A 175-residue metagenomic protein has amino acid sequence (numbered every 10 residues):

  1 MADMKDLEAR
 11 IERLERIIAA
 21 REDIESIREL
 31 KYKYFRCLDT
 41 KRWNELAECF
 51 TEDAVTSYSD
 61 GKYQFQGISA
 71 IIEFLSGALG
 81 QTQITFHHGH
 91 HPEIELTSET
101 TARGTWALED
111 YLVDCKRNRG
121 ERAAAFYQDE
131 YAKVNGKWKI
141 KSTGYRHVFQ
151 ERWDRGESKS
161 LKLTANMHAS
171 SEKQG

Functional and structural regions predicted by a protein language model:
M1-R36, T40, E48: Short, low-complexity N-terminal intrinsically disordered segments enriched in polar/charged residues
A2-E15, L79-G175: A beta-strand edge to alpha-helix "cap/lid" segment located at domain peripheries
R21, F65, N118: Charge-dense, low-complexity intrinsically disordered segments
D23, I27, G67, A123: Hydrophobic (often cysteine-bearing) scaffold residues that line and stabilize catalytic clefts of nucleotide/cofactor
R36, G61, R117, E121: Short, charged/polar micro-motifs that form catalytic or ligand-binding hotspots
T40-R42, V134: A short, glycine-centered helix-capping/turn motif at helix boundaries that positions DNA-contacting or catalytic
W43-L108: A solvent-exposed, acidic/Ser-Thr-rich amphipathic alpha-helical stretch
